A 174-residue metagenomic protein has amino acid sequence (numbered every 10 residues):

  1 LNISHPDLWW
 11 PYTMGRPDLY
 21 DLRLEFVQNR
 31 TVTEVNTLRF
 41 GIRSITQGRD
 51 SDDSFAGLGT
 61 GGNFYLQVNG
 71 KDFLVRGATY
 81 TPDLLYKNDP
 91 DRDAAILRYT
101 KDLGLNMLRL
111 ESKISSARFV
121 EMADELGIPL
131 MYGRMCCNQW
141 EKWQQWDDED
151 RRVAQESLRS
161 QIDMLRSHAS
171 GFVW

Functional and structural regions predicted by a protein language model:
L1-M122, L126-G127, S157, F172-V173: Secreted/periplasmic carbohydrate-active enzymes, especially glycoside hydrolases
R118, R134-E141: Short glycine/proline-centered loop/turn elements that form peptide/ligand docking sites
L130-Y132: Hydrophobic residues in well-ordered beta-strands that form the structural core
N138-R159: Active-site-adjacent "subsite" loops/lids of carbohydrate-active enzymes
L158-W174: Active-site groove signature of glycoside hydrolases
